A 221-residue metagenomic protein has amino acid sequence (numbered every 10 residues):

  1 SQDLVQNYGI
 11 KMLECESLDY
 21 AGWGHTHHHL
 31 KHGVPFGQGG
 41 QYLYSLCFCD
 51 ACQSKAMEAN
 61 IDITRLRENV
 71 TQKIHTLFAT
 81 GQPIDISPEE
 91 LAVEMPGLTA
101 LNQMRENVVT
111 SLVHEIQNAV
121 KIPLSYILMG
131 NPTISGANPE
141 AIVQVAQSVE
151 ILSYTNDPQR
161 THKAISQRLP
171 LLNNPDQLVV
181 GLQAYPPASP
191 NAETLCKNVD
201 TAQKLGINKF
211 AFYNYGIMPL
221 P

Functional and structural regions predicted by a protein language model:
S1-A119, P123-I142: Polysaccharide-binding and catalytic clefts of secreted carbohydrate-active enzymes
S1-L4, N131-Q144, T161-I165, P190-T201: Short, acidic/polar
L4, A59-R67, Q167-L178, L220-P221: Short secondary-structure transition/capping segments
Y8, V120, A146, L172-N173 (+1 more regions): A structural signal for short coil/turn segments at secondary-structure junctions
Q72, T76, N118, Q144 (+3 more regions): Charged/polar, solvent-exposed surface patches and flexible loops
G81-G97, R168-K197: Active-site clefts of carbohydrate-active enzymes
Q103-S125, T161-A188: P-loop/Walker A phosphate-binding loop and immediately adjacent motor/lid segment at beta-alpha junctions
A146, I151-H162, D176-P221: Substrate-binding cleft of secreted/luminal carbohydrate-active enzymes
